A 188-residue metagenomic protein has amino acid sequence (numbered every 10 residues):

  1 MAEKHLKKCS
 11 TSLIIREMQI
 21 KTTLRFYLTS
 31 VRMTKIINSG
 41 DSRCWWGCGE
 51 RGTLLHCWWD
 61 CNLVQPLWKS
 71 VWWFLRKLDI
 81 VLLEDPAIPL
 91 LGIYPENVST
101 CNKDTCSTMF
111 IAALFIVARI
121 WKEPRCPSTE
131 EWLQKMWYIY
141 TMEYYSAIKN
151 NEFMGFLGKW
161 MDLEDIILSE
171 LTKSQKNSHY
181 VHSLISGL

Functional and structural regions predicted by a protein language model:
M1-L188: Family-specific functional microsites
